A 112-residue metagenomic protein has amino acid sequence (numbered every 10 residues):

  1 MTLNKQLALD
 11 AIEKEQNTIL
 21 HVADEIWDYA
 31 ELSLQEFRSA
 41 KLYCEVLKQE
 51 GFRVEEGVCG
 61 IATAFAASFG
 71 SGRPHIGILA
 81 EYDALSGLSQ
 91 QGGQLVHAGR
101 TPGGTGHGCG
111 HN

Functional and structural regions predicted by a protein language model:
L3-H107: Acidic/His- and Gly-rich active-site-bordering loop/insert found across diverse amide/peptide-bond hydrolases
G108-N112: Active-site alpha-helical elements of protease catalytic centers
